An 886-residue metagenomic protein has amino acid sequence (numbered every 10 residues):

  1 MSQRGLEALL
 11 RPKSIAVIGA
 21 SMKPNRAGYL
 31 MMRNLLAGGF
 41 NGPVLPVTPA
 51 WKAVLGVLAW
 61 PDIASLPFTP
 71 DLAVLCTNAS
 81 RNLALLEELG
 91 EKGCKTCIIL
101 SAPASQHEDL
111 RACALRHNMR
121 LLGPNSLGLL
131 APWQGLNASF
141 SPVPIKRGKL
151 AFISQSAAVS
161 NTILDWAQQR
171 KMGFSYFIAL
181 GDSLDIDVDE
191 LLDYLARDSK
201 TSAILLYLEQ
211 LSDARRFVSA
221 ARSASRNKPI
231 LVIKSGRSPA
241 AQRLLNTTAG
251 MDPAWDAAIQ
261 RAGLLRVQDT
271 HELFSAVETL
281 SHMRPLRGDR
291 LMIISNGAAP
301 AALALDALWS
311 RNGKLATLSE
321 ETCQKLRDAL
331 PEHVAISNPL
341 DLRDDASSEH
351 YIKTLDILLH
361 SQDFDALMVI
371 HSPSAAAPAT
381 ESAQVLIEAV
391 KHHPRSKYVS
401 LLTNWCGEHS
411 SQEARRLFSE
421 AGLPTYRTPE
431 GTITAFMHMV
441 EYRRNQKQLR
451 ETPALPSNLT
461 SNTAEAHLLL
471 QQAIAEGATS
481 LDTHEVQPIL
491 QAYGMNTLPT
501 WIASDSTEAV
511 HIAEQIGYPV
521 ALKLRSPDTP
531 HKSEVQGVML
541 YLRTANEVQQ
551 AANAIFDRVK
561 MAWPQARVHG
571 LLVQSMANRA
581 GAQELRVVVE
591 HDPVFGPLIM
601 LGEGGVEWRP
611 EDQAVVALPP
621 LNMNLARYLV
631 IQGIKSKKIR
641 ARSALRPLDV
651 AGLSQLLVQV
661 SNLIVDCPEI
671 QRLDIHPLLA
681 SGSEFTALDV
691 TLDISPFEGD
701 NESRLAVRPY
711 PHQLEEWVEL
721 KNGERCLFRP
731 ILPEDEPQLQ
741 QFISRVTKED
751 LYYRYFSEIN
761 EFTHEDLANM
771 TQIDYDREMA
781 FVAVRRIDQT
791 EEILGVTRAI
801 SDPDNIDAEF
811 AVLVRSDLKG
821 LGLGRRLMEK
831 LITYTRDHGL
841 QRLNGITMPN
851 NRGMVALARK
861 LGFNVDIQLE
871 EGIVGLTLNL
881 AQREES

Functional and structural regions predicted by a protein language model:
M1-D689, F697: Catalytic-core regions of core metabolic enzymes, especially those transforming organic acids/acyl-group intermediates
L522, V573, L692, A783 (+1 more regions): Short beta-strand element of the conserved SAM-dependent methyltransferase core
R543-A545, D693, I731-E734: A short, sequence-level motif marking secondary-structure junctions
F697-S886: Long, contiguous binding/interaction regions
